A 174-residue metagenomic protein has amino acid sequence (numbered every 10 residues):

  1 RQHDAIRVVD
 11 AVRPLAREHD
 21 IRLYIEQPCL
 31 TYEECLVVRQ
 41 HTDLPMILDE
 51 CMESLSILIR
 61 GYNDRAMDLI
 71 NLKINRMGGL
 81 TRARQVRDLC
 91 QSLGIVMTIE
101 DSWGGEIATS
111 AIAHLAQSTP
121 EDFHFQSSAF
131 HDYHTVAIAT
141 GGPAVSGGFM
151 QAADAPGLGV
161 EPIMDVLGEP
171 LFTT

Functional and structural regions predicted by a protein language model:
A5, C35, L58, I163-L167: Hydrophobic/aromatic residues in well-formed alpha-helices
A5-Y24, T31: Alpha/beta enzyme core
I21-R22, L30-I47, E53-F149, A153: Shared catalytic-loop signature of beta/alpha-barrel
A152-D154, P162-T174: Catalytic-core signal marking the mid-to-C-terminal active-site face
